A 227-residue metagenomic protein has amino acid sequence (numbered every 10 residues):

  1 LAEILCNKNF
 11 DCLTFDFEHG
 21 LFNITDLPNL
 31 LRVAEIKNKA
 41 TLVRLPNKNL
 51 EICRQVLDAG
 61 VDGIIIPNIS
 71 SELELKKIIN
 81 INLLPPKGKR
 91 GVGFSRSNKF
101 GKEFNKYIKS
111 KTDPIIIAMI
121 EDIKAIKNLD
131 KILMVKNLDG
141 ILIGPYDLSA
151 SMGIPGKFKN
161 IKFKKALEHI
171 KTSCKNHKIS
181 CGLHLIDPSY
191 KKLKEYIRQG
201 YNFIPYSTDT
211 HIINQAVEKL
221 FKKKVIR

Functional and structural regions predicted by a protein language model:
L1-R227: Expand to "…catalyze enediolate/carbanion chemistry for C-C bond making/breaking, isomerization, decarboxylation
